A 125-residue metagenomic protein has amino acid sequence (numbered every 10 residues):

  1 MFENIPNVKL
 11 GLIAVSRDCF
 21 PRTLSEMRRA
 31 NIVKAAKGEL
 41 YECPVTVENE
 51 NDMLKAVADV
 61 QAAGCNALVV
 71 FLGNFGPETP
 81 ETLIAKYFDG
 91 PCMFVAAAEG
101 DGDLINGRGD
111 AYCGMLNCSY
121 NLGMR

Functional and structural regions predicted by a protein language model:
M1-R125: An N-terminal assembly and electron-transfer interface module characteristic of large anaerobic redox and radical
